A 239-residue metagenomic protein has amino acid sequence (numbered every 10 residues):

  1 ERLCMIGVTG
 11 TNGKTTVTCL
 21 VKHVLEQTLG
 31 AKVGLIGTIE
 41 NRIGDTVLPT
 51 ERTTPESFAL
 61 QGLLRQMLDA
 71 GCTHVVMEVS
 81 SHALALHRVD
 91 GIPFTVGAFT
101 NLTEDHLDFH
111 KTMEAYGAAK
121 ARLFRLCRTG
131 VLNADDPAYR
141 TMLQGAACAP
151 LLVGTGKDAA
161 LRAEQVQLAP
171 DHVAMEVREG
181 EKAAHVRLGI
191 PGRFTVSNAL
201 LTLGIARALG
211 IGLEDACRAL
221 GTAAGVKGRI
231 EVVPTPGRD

Functional and structural regions predicted by a protein language model:
E1-A134, A138-A149, E179-K182, A206-L209 (+1 more regions): Phosphate-binding loop of NTP-binding sites
H110-G117, Q144, C148-D239: Adenine nucleotide phosphate-binding catalytic loops in nucleotide-utilizing enzymes
